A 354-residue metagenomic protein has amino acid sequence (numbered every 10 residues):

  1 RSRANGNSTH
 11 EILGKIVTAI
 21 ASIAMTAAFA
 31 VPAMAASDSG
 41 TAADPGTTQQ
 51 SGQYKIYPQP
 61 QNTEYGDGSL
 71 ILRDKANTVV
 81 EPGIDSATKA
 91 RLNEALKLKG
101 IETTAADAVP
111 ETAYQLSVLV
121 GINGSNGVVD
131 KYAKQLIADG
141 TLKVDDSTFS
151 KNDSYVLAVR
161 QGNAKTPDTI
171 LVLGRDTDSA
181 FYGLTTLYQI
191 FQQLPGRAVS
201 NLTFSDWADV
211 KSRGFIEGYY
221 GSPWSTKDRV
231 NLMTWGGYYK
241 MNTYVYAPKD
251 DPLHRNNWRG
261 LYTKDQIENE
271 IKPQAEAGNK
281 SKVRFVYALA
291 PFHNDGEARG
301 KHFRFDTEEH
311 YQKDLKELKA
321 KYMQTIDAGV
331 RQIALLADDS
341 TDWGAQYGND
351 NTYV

Functional and structural regions predicted by a protein language model:
R1-A19: Bacterial Sec-dependent N-terminal signal peptides
I23-M34: C-terminal segment of classical bacterial N-terminal signal peptides
A35, L315-K316, A337-D339: Active-site-adjacent loops and short helices of periplasmic peptidoglycan-processing enzymes
A36-T166, G196-F204: Acidic, contiguous N-terminal accessory segments
E64-Y65, F292-G296, T341-W343: Short, small-residue-enriched loops and turns at beta-alpha junctions that line or gate enzyme active sites
E81-G83, L119-N123, L173-R175, K249 (+2 more regions): Active-site-proximal beta-strand/loop segments in catalytic clefts of secreted hydrolases
T148-A334: Feature activates predominantly on carbohydrate-active enzymes
I326-V354: Active-site neighborhood of glycoside hydrolase catalytic domains
